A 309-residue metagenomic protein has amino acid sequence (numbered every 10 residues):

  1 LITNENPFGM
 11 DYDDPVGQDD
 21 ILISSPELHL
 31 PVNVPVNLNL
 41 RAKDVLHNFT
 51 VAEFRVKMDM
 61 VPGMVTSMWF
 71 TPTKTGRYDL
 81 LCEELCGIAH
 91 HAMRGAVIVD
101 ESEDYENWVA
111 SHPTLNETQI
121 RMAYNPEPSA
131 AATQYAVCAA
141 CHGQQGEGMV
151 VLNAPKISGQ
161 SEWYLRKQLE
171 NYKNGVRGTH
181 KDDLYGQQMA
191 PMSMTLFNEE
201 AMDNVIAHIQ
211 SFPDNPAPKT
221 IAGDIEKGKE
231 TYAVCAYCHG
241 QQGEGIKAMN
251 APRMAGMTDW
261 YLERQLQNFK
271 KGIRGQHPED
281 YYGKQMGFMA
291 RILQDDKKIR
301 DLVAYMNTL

Functional and structural regions predicted by a protein language model:
L1-Y124: Non-transmembrane, membrane-proximal soluble domains of secreted or membrane proteins
L81, C86, Q134-V137, Q145 (+6 more regions): Short pre-active-site segment immediately N-terminal to redox-active cysteine/selenocysteine motifs in thiol-based
E83-G87, C141-E147, S158, Q210-S211 (+3 more regions): Detector for the c-type heme attachment site
M93, M149-I157, Y172-N204, I209 (+3 more regions): Axial heme c-ligation environment in periplasmic c-type cytochrome domains
Q119-M149, T220-E244: Sequence/structural segment immediately N-terminal to covalent heme-attachment motifs in c-type and related
T133-N174: The feature marks the first
Y135-C138, A154, E162, G186 (+5 more regions): Disulfide-stabilized extracellular ectodomain repeats and their linkers
Q144, Q160, K167-Q168, M192 (+4 more regions): Tandem-repeat architecture and repeat-register "anchor" residues
